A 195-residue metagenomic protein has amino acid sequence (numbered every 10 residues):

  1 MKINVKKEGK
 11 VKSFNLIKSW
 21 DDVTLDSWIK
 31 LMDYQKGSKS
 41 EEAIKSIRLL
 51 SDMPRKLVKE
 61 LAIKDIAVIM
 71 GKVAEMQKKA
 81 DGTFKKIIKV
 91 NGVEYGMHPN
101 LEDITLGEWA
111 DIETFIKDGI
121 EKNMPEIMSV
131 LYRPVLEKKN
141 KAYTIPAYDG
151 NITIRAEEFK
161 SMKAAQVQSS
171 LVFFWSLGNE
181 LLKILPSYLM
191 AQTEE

Functional and structural regions predicted by a protein language model:
M1-E195: Charged interaction scaffolds used for protein-protein
